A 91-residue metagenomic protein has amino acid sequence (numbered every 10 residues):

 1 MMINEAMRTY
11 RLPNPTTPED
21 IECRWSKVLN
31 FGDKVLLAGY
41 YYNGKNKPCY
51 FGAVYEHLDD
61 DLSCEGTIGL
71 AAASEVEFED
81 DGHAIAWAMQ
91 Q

Functional and structural regions predicted by a protein language model:
M1-K34: Negatively charged, low-complexity tracts enriched in Asp/Glu with abundant Ser/Thr
I21-E56: Amphipathic, interaction-prone secondary-structure segments
A38-G39, G52-A53, G66-G69, A88: Small side chains
D61: Unchanged
C64-D81: A short, exposed loop/beta-hairpin motif centered on an aromatic-Gly-Thr core
